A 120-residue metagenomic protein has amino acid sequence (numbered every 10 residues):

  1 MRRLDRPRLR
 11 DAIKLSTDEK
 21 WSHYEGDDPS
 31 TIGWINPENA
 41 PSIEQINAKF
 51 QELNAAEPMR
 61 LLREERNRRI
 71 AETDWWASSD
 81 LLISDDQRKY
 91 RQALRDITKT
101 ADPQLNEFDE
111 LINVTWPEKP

Functional and structural regions predicted by a protein language model:
M1-P120: A preference for well-ordered globular domain cores that mediate specific macromolecular interactions or catalysis
